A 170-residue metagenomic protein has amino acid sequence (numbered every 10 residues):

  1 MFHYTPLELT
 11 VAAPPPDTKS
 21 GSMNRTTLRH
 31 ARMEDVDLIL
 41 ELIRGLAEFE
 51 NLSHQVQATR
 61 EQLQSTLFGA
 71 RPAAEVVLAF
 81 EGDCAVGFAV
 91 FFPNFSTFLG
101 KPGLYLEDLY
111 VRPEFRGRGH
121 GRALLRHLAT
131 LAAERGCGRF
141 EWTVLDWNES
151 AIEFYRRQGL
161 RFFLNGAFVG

Functional and structural regions predicted by a protein language model:
F2-E34: Conserved N-terminal entry element of GNAT/NAT acetyltransferase domains
T26, H30-E34, E41-K101, E107 (+3 more regions): Acetyl-CoA-dependent GNAT
A31, L109-V111, V144: Hydrophobic adenine-recognition pocket in adenosine-nucleotide-binding enzymes
R112-E114, R118, D146-W147: Active-site acidic-Proline motif in GNAT/NAT acetyltransferases
F115, G119-H127: Conserved acetyl-CoA pyrophosphate-binding loop and the N-cap/start of the following alpha-helix in GNAT-like
A129, C137, R156-G166: Conserved acetyl-CoA-binding loop of GNAT-fold acetyltransferases
A132-T143: Conserved GNAT acetyl-CoA-binding A-motif
E141-A151, F168-G170: Conserved beta-strand-loop-alpha-helix junction that forms the acyl-donor binding cleft
